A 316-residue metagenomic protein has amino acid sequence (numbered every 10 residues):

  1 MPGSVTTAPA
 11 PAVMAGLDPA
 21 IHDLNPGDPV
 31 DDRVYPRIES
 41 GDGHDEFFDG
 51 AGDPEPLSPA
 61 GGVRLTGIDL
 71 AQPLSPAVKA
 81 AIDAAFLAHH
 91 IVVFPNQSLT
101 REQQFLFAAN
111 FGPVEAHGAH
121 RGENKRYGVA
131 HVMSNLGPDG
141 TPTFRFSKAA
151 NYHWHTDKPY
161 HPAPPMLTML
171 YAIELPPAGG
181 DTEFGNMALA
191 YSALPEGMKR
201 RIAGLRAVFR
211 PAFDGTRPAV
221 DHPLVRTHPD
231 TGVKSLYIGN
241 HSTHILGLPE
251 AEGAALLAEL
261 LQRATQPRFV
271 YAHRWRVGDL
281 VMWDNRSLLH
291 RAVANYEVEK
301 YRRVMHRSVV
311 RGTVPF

Functional and structural regions predicted by a protein language model:
M1-H22: Intrinsic disorder/low-complexity segments
H22-L280, N285-F316: Non-heme Fe(II) oxygenase catalytic core, chiefly the N-lobe of the double-stranded beta-helix
